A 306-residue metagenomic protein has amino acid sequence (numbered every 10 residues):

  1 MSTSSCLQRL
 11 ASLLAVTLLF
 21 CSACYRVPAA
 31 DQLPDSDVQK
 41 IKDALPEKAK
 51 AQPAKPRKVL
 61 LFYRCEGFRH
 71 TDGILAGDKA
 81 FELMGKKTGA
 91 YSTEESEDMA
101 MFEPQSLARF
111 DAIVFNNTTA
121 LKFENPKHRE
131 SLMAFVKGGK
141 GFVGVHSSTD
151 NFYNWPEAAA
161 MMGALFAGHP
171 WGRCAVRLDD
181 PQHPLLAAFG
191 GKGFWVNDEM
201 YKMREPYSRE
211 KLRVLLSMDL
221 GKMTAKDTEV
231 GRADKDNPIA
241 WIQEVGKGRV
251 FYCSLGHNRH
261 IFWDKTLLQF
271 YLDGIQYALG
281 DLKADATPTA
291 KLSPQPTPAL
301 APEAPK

Functional and structural regions predicted by a protein language model:
S2-L14: Bacterial N-terminal signal peptides that target proteins for export
A11-A23: Bacterial N-terminal signal peptides
V27-A54, A80-T88, E97, K222-I239 (+1 more regions): Extracellular ligand-binding/catalytic regions of CAZymes and related secreted enzymes and adhesion modules
Q39-A44, A164, G168-G246: Catalytic beta-strand/loop cores that center a nucleophilic Ser/Cys/Thr and support acyl-enzyme chemistry
P56-F68: Short beta-strand segments enriched in small/hydrophobic residues
C65-R69, M99-M101, T118-K122, F142 (+3 more regions): Solvent-exposed loop/turn segments at secondary-structure junctions within structured extracellular/periplasmic domains
E66-K79: Glycine- and acidic-residue-enriched helix-capping/strand-helix junction motifs
A112, T119-K192: A glycine-rich, often tryptophan-bearing local segment used as a flexible ligand/cofactor-contacting loop or short
